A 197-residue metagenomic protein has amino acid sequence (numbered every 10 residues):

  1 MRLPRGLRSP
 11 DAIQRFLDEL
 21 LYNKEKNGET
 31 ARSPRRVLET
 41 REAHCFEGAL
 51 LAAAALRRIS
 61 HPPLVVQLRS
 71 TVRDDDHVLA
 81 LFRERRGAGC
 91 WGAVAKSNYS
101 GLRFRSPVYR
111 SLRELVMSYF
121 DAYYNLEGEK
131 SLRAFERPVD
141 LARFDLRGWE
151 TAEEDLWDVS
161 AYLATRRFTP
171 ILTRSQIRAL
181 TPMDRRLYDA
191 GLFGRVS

Functional and structural regions predicted by a protein language model:
M1-S197: A structural boundary/capping signal
